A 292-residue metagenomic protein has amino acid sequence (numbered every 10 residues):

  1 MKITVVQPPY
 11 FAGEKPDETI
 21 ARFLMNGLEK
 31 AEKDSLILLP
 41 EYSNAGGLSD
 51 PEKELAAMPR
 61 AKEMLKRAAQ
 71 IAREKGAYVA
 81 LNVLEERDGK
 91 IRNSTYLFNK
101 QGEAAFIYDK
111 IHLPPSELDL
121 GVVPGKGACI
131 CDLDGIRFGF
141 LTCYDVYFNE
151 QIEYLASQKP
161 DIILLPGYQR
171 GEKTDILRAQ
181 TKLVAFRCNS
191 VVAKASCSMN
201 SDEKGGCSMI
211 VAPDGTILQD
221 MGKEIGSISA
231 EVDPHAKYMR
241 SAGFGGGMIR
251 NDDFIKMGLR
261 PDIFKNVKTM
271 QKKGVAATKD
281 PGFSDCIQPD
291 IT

Functional and structural regions predicted by a protein language model:
M1-A12, L38, S94, I107 (+2 more regions): Active-site-proximal beta-strand elements of phosphoester/diester hydrolases
K2, E32-K33, R137, K159: Short loop/turn motifs at secondary-structure junctions
V5, T95-L97, I107, A128-I130 (+3 more regions): Conserved hydrophobic/aromatic beta-strand scaffold that supports enzyme active sites
E14, E18-A21, M25-Q101, G171-S190: Cys-nucleophile CN-hydrolase/nitrilase-fold catalytic domain and related Cys-dependent amidase chemistry that acts on
R60-V79, Y147-I228: CN hydrolase (nitrilase-like) catalytic-core segments centered on the catalytic cysteine and neighboring Lys/Glu
E86-Q158, K173-A179, K204, S241-G246: Active-site catalytic loop in hydrolytic enzyme cores
I130, S198-T292: C-terminal beta-strand edge segments of enzyme domains
